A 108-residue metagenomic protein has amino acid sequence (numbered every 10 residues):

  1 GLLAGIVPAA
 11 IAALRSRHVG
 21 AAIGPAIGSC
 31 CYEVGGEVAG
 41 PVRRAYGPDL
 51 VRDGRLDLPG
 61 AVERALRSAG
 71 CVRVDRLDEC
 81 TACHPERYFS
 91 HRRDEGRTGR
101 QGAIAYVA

Functional and structural regions predicted by a protein language model:
G1-A108: Active-site microenvironment for binding and transforming phosphate-containing groups
